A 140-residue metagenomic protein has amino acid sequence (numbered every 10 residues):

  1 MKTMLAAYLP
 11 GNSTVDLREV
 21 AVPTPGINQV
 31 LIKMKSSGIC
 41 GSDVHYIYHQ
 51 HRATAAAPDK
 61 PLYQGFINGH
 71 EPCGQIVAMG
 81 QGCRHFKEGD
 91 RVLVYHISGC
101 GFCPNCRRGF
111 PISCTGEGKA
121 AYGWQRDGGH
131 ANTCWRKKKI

Functional and structural regions predicted by a protein language model:
K2-A7: Short structural boundary motif marking the start of a folded domain
Y8, Q75-A78, W135: Short, well-ordered beta-strand micro-motif
S13-L17, G41-S42: Short N-terminal binding/cap micro-motifs at the start of the first secondary-structure element
E19-A21, W135: Generic structural detector for well-ordered beta-strands
P23-S37, R52-P104: Glycine-rich beta-strand-centered segment in the early N-terminal region that forms part of a ligand/cofactor-binding
K35-S36, I47, K137: A secondary-structure boundary/capping signal
S42-Y48: Cytochrome P450 core scaffold surrounding the K-helix E-X-X-R motif and the conserved "meander" helix-loop region
A56-H70, C100-I140: NAD(P)H dinucleotide-binding glycine-rich loop of Rossmann-like/cofactor-binding domains, especially the beta1-alpha1
